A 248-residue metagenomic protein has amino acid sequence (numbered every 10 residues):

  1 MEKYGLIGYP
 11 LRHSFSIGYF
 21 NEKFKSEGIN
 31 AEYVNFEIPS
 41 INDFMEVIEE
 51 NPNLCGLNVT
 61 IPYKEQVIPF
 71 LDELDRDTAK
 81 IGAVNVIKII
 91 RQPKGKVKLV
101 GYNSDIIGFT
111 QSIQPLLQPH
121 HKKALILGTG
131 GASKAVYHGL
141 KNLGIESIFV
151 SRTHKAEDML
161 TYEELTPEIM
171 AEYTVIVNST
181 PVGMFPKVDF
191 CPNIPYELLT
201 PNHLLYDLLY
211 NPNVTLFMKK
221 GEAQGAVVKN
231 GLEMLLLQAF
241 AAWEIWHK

Functional and structural regions predicted by a protein language model:
E2-L116: Phosphate/diphosphate ligand-binding glycine-rich loop within oxidoreductases
G8, N103-I106, I113, L117 (+2 more regions): Glycine-rich adenosine-cofactor-binding loop
L11-H13, H154-K155, P212: Helix N-cap at the beta1-alpha1 junction of Rossmann-like dinucleotide-binding domains, i.e., the first residues
V34, L125, I148: Conserved beta-strand positions in the Rossmann-like core of class I SAM-dependent methyltransferases
Q111-S112, V227-K248: Active-site capping/gating segments
N142-L160: NAD(P)-binding Rossmann-fold cofactor-contacting core
E157-K229: Rossmann-like adenosine-cofactor binding region
